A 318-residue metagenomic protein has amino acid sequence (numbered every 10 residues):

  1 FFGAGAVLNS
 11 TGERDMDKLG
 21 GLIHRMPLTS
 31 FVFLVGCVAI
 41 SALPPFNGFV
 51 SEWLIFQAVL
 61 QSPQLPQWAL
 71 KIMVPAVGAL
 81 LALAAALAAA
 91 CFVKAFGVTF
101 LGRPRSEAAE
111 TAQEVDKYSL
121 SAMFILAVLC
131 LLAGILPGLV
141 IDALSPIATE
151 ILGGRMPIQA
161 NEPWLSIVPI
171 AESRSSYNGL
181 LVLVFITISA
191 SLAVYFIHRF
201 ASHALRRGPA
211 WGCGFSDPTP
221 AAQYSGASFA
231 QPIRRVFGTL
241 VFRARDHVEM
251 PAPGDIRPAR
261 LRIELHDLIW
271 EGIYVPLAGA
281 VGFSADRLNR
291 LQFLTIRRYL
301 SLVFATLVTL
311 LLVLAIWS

Functional and structural regions predicted by a protein language model:
F1, V74-E114, R174, V182-G208: Predominantly late transmembrane helices and immediately cytosolic-facing juxtamembrane segments
F2-A6, S10, A95-F100, L139 (+2 more regions): Membrane-spanning helices that line or support transport/gating and their immediate boundary helices in channels
L8-N47, W53-P63, K71-A84, A108-L132 (+2 more regions): Interfacial and helix-entry/exit segments of alpha-helical transmembrane bundles in multi-pass inner-membrane proteins
C37, A85-A95, A127-C130, V308-L311: Helical transmembrane-bundle signal
A39-F49, A127-I147, R243-A244, T309: Alpha-helical transmembrane segments and their membrane-interface junctions in multi-pass membrane proteins
F49-M73, S145-G154, L165-V168: Membrane-interface interhelical loops and short amphipathic "cap" helices that link adjacent transmembrane segments
L139-I188, F196-S318: Aromatic-capped, Gly/Pro-kinked transmembrane alpha-helices
